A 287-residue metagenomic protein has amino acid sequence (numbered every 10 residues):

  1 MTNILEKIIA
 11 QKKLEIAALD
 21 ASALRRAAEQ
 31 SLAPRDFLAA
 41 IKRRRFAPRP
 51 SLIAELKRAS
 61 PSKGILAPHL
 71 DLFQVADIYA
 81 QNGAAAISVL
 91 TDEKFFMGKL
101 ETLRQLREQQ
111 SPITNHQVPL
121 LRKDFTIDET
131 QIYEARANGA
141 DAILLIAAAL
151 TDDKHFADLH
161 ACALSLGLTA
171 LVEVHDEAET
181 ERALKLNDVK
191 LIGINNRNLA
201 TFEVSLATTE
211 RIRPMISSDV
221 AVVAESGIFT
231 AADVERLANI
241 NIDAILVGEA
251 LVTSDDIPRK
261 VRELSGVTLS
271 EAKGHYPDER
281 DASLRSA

Functional and structural regions predicted by a protein language model:
T2-H69: An N-cap/entry alpha-helix motif that binds or orients negatively charged groups
I53-D71, V118-I127, A149, L171-E173 (+1 more regions): Active-site mouth loops of central-metabolism enzymes
G83-A84, Q110, A137-I143, L164-L168 (+3 more regions): Glycine-enriched alpha-helix->loop->beta-strand junction motifs that scaffold or abut catalytic
V89, E134-T151, G193-T201, I242-V261: Glycine-rich phosphate-binding active-site loops on the catalytic face of alpha/beta enzymes
L100-H116, L150-D158, H175-E177, E181-L191 (+2 more regions): Short loop-to-alpha-helix "cap/lid" segments that border enzyme active sites across diverse enzyme classes
N115, A272-R280, L284-A287: A cross-taxon signal for low-complexity, glycine/charged-rich
I127-G139, D176-N187, A224, I228-V247: Catalytic cores of alpha/beta
L206, R211-M215, A238, T253-T268: C-terminal helical cap(s) of enzyme catalytic domains, especially alpha/beta-barrels
